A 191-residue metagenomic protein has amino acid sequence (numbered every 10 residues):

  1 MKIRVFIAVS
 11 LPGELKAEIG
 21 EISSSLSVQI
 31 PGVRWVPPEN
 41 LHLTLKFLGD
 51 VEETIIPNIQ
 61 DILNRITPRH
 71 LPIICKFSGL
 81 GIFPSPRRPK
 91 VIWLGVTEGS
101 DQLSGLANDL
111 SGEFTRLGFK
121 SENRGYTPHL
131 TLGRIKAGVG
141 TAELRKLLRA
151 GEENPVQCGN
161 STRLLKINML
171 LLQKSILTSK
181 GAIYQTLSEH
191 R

Functional and structural regions predicted by a protein language model:
M1-R191: Histidine-dependent nucleotide/RNA phosphoesterase domain, centered on the 2H-phosphoesterase fold with its duplicated
